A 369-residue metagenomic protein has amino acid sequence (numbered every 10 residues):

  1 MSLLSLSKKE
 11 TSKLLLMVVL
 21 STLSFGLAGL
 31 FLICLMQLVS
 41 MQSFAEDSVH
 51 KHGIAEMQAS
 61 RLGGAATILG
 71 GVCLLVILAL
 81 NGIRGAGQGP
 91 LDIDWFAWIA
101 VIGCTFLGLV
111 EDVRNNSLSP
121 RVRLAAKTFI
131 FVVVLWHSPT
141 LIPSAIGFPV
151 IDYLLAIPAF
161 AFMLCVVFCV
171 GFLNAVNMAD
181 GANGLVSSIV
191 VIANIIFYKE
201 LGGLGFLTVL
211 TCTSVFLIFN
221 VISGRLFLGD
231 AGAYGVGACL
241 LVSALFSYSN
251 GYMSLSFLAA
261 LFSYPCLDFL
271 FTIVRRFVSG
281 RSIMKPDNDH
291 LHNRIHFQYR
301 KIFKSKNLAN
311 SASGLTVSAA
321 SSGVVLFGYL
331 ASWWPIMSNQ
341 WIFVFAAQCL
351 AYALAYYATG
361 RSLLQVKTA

Functional and structural regions predicted by a protein language model:
L3-L267: "…together with the soluble PPM/PP2C metallo-phosphatase catalytic core" -> "…together with the soluble PPM/PP2C
C34-S60, N115, F271-A309: Cytosolic, membrane-interface loops and tails of multi-pass inner-membrane proteins
G70-L78, T316-W333: Alpha-helical transmembrane segments and their membrane-interface junctions in multi-pass membrane proteins
I102-E111, W334-A369: Alpha-helical transmembrane segments and their immediate juxtamembrane interface regions
L201, V324-A331, F345-C349: Hydrophobic transmembrane alpha-helices and their immediate junctions
G251-A259, V325-F327, M337-F345: Structural signal for the N-terminal portions of transmembrane helices and their immediately preceding loop/interface
L255, L308-S313: Membrane-water interface at loop-to-transmembrane-helix junctions
L267-S282, A355-L363: Membrane-helix cytosolic exit motif
